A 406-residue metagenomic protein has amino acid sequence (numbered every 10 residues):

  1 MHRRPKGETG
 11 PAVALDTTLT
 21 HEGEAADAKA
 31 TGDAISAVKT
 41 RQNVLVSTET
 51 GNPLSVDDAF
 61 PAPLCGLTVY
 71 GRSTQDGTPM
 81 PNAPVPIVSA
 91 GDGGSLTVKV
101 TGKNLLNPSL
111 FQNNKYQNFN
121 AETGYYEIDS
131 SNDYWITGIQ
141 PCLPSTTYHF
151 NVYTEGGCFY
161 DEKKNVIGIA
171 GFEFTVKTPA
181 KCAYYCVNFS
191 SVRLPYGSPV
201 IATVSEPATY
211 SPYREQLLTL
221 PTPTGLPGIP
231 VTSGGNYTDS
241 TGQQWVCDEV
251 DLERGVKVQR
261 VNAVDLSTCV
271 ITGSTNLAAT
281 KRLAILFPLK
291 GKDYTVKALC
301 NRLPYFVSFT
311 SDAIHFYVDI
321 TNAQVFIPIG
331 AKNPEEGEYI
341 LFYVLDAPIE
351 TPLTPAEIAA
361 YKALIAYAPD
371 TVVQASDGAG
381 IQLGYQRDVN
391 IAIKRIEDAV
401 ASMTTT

Functional and structural regions predicted by a protein language model:
M1-S55: Fibrous stalk/shaft segments of extracellular and virion attachment machinery
V38-T405: Extracellular and organelle-lumenal recognition/adhesion modules and their flexible linkers in secreted
